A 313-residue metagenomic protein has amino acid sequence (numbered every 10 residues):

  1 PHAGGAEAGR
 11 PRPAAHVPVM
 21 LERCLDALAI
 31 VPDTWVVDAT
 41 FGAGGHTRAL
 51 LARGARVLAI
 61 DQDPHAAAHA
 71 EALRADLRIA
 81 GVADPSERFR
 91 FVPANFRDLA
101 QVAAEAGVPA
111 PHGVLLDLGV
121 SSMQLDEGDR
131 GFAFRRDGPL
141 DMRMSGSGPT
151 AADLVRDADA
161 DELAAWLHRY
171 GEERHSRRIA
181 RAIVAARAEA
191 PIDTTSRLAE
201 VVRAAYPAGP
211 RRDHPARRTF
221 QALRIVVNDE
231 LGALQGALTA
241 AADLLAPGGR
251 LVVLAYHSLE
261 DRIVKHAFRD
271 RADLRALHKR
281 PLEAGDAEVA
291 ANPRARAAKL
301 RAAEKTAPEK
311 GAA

Functional and structural regions predicted by a protein language model:
P1-A313: S-adenosyl-L-methionine-dependent methyltransferase catalytic core, i.e., the SAM/SAH-binding region
